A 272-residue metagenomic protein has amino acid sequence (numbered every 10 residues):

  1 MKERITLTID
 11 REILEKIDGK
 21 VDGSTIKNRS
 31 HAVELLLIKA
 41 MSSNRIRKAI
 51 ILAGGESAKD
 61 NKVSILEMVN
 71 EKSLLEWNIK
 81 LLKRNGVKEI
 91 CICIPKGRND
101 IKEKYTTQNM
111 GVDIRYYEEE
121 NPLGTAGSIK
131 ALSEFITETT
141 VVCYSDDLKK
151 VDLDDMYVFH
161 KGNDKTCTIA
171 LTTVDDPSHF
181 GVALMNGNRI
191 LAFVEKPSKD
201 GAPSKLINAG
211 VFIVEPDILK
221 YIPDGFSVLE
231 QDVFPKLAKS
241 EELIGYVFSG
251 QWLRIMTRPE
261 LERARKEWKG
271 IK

Functional and structural regions predicted by a protein language model:
K2-I5, R11-K27, H31-I51, E56-A58 (+3 more regions): Conserved N-terminal catalytic core of the sugar/cofactor nucleotidyltransferase
D22-I26, T140-V141, L148, D154-K161 (+2 more regions): Catalytic-core segments of class I nucleotidyltransferases/pyrophosphorylases that form NMP-activated intermediates
D60-K62, K196: Conserved catalytic-core motifs of eukaryotic protein kinase domains, centered on the activation segment
L75, L132, D146, H160 (+2 more regions): Residue-level signal for inorganic ion chemistry
C91-C93, Y144, I169-L171, I213 (+1 more regions): Short beta-strand segments
T106-M110, L184, P235-A238: Short, conserved catalytic or adaptor-binding loops enriched in Gly and charged residues
N163-T173: A short, conserved acidic/glycine-rich loop-to-beta-strand motif that forms the donor nucleotide-sugar/metal
F180-R189: Acceptor/aglycone-binding surface of glycosyltransferases and processive sugar-polymer synthases
